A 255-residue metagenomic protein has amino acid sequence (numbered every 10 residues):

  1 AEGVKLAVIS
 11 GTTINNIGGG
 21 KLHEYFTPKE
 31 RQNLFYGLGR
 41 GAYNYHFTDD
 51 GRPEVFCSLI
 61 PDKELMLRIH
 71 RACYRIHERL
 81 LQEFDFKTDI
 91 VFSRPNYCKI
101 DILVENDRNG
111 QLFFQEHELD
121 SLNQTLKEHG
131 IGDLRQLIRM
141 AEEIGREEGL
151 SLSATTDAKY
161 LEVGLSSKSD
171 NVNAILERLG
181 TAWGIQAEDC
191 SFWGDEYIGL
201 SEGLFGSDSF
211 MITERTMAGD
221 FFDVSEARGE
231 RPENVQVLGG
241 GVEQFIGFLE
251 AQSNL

Functional and structural regions predicted by a protein language model:
A1-R94: Active-site phosphate-binding/coordination module
I17-K21, F47, I102, L200-G206 (+1 more regions): A short acidic (Asp/Glu
L34, L150, C190, G219 (+1 more regions): Short, conserved active-site loop motifs that form the nucleotide-linked donor/cofactor pocket
A42-H46, C98-K99, K159-E162, G229-R231: A short acidic, often aromatic-flanked loop/helix-cap motif at beta-alpha or helix-coil junctions that lines enzyme
K87-S191, E196-L204, S209-E214: Conserved acidic, metal-coordinating active-site core of Asp-based, Mg2+-dependent phosphoryl-transfer enzymes
L204-L255: Asp-based, Mg2+/Mn2+-dependent phosphohydrolase catalytic module
